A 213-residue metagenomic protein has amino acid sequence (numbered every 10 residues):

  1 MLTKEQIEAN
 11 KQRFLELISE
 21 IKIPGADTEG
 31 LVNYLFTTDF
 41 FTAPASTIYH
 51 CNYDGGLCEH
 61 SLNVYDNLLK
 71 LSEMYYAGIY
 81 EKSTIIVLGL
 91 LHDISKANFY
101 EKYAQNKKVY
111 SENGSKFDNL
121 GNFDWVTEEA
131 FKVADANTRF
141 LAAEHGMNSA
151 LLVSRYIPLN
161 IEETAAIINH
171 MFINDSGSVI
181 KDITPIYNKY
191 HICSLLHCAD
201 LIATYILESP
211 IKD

Functional and structural regions predicted by a protein language model:
M1, K212-D213: C-terminal end-of-chain micro-motif
M1-A43: Non-catalytic interface/linker regions that flank or bridge core catalytic/transmembrane domains
K4, E8, I21-G25, C58-S61 (+3 more regions): Generic detection of long, well-ordered alpha-helical segments
R13-L17, N67, N148-L152: A general alpha-helix detector
I21, L35, L68-L71, H170: Alpha-helix boundary/capping residues
A43-S46, L69: Short amphipathic alpha-helical segments and their helix-coil junctions
I48-Y53, E59, L71, Y76-I211: Divalent metal-dependent catalytic cores for phosphoryl transfer on phosphate-bearing substrates
